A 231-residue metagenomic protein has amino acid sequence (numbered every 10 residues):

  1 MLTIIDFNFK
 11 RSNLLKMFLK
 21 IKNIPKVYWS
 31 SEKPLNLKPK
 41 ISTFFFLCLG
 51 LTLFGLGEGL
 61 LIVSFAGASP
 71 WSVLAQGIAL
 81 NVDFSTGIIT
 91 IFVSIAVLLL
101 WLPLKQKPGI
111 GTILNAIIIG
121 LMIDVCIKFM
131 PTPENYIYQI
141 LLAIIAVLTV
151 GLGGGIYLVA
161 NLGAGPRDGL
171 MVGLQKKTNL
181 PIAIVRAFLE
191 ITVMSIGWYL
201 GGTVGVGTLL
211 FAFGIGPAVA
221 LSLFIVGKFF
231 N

Functional and structural regions predicted by a protein language model:
L2-N231: Core subunits and conserved enzymes of cellular information-processing and envelope-translocation systems across
